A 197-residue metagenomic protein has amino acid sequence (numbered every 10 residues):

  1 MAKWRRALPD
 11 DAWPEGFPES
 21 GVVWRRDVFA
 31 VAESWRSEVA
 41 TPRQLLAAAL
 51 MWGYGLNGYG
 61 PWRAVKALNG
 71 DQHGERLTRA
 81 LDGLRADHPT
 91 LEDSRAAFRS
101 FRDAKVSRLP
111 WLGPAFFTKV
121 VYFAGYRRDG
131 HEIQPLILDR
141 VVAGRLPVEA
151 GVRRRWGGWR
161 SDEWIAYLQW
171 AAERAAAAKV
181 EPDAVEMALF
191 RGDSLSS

Functional and structural regions predicted by a protein language model:
M1-A64: Structure-specific DNA junction-binding interface
M1-D10, A115-T118, G125-S197: C-terminal accessory module of base-excision DNA glycosylases/AP lyases that mediates lesion recognition and DNA
G21-V28, S94-F98, A166: Short acidic alpha-helix initiation/capping motifs at coil-to-helix transition points, especially at protein N-termini
W35, D103-V106, R128, G157: Residues at structural and domain junctions
S37-T41, G53-L109: Helix-hairpin-helix/helix-loop-helix acidic hairpins
A40-A48, P114-T118, I165: Non-catalytic, well-ordered alpha-helical scaffold segments
W52-L56, F123, F190: Short, solvent-exposed loop/turn segments at secondary-structure junctions
R102-Y122: Helix-hairpin-helix
